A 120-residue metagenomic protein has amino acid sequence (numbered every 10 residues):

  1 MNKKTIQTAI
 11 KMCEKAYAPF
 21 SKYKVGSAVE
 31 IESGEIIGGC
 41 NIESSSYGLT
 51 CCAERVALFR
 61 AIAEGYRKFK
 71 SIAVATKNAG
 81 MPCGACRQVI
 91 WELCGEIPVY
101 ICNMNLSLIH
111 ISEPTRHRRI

Functional and structural regions predicted by a protein language model:
K4-A18: Short, basic/aromatic recognition patches
K24-I31: Short beta-strand scaffold segments in enzyme catalytic cores
C40, L49-R55, K77-E92: Local cysteine-cluster metal-coordination motifs and their immediate loop/turn environment, predominantly Fe-S cluster
S44, Y66-P82, Y100-C102: Immediate flanking context of iron-sulfur cluster ligation sites
C52-A73: Short, solvent-exposed cationic patches
F59-E64, Q88-L106: Iron-sulfur (Fe-S) cluster-binding segments and ferredoxin-like electron-carrier domains, especially [2Fe-2S]
I109-I120: Single conserved hydrophobic/aromatic residue that forms the stacking wall/gate of nucleotide- or nucleobase-binding
